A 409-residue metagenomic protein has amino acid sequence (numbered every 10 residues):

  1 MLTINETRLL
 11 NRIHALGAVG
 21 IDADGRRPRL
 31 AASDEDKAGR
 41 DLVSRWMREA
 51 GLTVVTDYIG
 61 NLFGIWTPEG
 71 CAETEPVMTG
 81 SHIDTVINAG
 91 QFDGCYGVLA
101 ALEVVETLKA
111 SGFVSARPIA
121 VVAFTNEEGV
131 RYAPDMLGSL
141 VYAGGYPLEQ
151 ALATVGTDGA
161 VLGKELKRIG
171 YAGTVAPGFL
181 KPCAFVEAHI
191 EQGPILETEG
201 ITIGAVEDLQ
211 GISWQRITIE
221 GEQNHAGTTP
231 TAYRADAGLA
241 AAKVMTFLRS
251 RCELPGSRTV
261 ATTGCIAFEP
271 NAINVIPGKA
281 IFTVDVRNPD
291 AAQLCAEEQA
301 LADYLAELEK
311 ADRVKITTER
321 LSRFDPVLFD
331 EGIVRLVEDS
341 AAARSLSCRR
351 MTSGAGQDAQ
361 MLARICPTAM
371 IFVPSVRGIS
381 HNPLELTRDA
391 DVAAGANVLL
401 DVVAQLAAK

Functional and structural regions predicted by a protein language model:
T3-A89: Acidic/His- and Gly-rich active-site-bordering loop/insert found across diverse amide/peptide-bond hydrolases
L9-D22, G80-S81, C348-V398, L406: Zn-dependent metallopeptidase/amidohydrolase metal-coordination segment
R29-A31, T262-N271, T283-D290, K315-V334 (+1 more regions): A short beta-alpha structural unit
D57, V114-P118, G173-P177, T228 (+4 more regions): Flexible, glycine/charged-enriched surface loops at secondary-structure junctions
G60, I83-T85, I119-V130, Q192 (+4 more regions): Acidic, glycine-rich active-site loops and adjacent beta-strand->loop/helix elements that engage anionic groups
T79, N88-E128, S213-I219, H225-R251 (+3 more regions): Alpha-helical metal-binding/catalytic segments enriched in His/Glu/Asp
E127, R131-A291: Midchain, well-structured core segments that form catalytic/ion-binding scaffolds
E207, H225, T229-P255, A300-L301 (+1 more regions): His/Asp/Glu-rich mid-to-C-terminal helical/loop segments that flank catalytic regions of hydrolases
